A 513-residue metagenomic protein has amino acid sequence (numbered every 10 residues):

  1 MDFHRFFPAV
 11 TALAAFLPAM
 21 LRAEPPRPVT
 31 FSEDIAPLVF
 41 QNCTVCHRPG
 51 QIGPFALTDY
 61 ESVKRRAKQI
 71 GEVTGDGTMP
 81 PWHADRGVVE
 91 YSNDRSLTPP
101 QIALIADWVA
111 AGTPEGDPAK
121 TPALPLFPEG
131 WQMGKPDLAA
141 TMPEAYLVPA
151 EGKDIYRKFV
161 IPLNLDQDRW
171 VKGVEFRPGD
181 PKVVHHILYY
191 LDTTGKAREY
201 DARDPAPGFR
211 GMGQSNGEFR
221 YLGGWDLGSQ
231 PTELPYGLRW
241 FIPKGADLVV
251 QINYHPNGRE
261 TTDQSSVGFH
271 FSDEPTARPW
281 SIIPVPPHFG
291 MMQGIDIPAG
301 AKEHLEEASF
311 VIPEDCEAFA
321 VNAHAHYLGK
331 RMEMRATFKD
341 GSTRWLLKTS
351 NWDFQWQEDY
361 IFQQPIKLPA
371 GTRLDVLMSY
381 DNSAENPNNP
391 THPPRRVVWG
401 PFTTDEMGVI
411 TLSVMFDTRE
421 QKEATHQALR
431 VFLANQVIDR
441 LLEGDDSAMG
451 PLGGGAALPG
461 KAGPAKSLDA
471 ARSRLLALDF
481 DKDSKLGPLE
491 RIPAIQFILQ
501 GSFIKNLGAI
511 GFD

Functional and structural regions predicted by a protein language model:
M1-R5: N-terminal secretory signal peptides that target proteins for export/translocation
P8-R22: Bacterial N-terminal signal peptides
L21-L165, G173, R177, G245-Q251: Aromatic- and Gly/Pro-enriched helix-to-coil junctions and flexible linker segments
T30, A56, E233, R474-A477: Conserved beta-strand positions that form and line the central face of beta-propeller blades
V45, P114-D117, N257-R259, L499-K505: Secretory-pathway/luminal and periplasmic proteins that interact with or process carbohydrate-rich
G50, E61, Y254, F338 (+2 more regions): A mature extracytoplasmic/lumenal domain signature
P81, R86-Y91, T121-W170, E175-E317 (+3 more regions): Beta-strand-centric surfaces of beta-sandwich/beta-rich domains
L429-D513: Calcium-binding acidic motifs and repeat modules
